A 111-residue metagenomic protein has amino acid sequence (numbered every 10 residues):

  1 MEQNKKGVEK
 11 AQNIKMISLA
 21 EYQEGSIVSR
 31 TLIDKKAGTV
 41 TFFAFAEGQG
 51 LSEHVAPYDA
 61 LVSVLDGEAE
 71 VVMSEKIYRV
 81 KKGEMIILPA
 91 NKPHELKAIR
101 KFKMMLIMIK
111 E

Functional and structural regions predicted by a protein language model:
M1-A37, V72: A short, N-terminal "cap"/entry segment at the start of jelly-roll beta-barrel domains of the cupin/DSBH fold
S26, V40-A56: Conserved short histidine dyad/triad with adjacent acidic residue
T39, E68-E70, I77, P93 (+1 more regions): Structural motif
A44-A46, A56-V71: Short, conserved beta-strand element in jelly-roll/cupin
L65-D66, K81-K82, R100: A cytosolic small-molecule/anion-sensing beta-strand core signal
E75-A90: Short acidic-glycine-tyrosine-enriched beta hairpin
A90-E111: Ligand-binding loop in jelly-roll beta-barrel domains
